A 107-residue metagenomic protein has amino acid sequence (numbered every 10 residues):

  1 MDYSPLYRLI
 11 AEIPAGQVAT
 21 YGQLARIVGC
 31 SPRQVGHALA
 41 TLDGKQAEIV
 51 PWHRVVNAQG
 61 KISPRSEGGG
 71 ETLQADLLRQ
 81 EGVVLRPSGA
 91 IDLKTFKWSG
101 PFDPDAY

Functional and structural regions predicted by a protein language model:
M1-Y107: Nucleic acid-binding interface residues in structured DNA/RNA-binding domains, emphasizing the DNA-engaging scaffolds
